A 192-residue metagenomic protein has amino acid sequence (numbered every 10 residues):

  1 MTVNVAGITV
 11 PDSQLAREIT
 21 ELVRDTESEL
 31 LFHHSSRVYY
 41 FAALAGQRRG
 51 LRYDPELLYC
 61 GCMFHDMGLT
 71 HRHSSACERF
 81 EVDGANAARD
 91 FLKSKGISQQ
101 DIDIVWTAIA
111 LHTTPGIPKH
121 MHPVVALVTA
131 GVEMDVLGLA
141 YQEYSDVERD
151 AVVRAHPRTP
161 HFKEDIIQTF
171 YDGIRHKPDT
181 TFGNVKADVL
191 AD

Functional and structural regions predicted by a protein language model:
T2-A6, T26-F32, S36-L51, I97 (+1 more regions): Divalent metal-dependent phosphate-bond-processing catalytic cores, especially two-metal-ion Mg2+/Mn2+ enzymes that act
T2-T20: Short alpha-helical hairpin
P11, H33-S35, Y53-L57: N-terminal glycine-rich anion-binding loops that anchor highly charged ligand groups
A16-H34, M67-R72: Active-site flanking loop/helix segments enriched in acidic
S28, R49-E56, R72-F80, Q99: Alpha-helix boundary/capping segments in eukaryotic regulatory proteins
V38, R79-S94: An active-site-proximal "capping" alpha-helix that borders the catalytic cofactor pocket
E56-S74, G84, W106-P115: His-Asp-centered metal-binding catalytic motifs of divalent-metal-dependent phosphohydrolases/nucleases
R89, K93-A108, I117-H122: Internal catalytic or translocation cores that form aromatic/hydrophobic pockets or channels for amphipathic metabolites
